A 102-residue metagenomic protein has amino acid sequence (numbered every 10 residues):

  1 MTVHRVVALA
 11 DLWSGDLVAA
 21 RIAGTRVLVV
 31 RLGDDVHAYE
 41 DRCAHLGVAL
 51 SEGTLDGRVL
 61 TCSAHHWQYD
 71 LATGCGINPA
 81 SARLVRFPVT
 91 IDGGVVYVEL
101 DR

Functional and structural regions predicted by a protein language model:
M1-G57, D70-L71, C75, R83-R102: N-terminal pre-ligand scaffold of iron-sulfur
C43, C62-H65: Short cysteine clusters
P79: Short glycine/proline-centered loop/turn elements that form peptide/ligand docking sites
